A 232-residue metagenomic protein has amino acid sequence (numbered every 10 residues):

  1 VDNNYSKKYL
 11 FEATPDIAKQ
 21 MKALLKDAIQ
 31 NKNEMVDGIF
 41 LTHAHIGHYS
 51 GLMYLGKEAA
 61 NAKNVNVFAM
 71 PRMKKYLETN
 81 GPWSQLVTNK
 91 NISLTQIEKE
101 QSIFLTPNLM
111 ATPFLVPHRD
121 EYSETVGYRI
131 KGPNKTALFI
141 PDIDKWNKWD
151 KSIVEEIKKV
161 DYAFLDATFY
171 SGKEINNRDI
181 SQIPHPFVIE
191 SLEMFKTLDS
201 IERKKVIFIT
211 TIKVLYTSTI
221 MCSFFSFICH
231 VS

Functional and structural regions predicted by a protein language model:
V1-K26, Q30, L94-E156: Core dinuclear metal-dependent hydrolase active-site scaffold
S6-F68, D161: Active-site metal-binding motif and surrounding structural segment of the metallo-beta-lactamase
K19, K26-I29, E100-Q101, L215-S232: Short, electropositive alpha-helical surface patch
N31-E34, K57-K63, L86-T88, V154-K159 (+1 more regions): Short, conserved loop/helix-junction motifs that constitute active-site signature segments in enzyme catalytic cores
V36, N89-N91, V160-D161, A167: Short, well-ordered alpha-helix to beta-strand connector turns
V67-A69, L138-F139, F208: Structural beta-sheet core signal
R72-P82: A short, active-site helix/loop in glycosyltransferases that binds the activated sugar's phosphate group
T136, D144-I228: Cap/insert and terminal regions of metallo-dependent hydrolase folds
